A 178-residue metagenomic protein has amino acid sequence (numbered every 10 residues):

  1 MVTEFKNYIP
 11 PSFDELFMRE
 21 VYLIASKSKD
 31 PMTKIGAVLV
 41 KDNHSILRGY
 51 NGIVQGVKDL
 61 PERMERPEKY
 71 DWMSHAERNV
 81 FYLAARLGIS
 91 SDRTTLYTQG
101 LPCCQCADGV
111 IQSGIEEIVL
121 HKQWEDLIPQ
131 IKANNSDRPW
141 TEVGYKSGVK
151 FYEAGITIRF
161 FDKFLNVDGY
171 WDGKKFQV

Functional and structural regions predicted by a protein language model:
M1-V178: Zinc-dependent deaminase catalytic domain
